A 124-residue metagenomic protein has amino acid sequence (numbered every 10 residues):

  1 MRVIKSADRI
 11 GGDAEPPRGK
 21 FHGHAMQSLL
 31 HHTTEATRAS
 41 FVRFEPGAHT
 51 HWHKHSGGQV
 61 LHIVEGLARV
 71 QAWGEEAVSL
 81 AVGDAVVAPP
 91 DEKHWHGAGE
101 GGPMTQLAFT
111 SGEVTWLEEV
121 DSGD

Functional and structural regions predicted by a protein language model:
M1-T37, W116-D124: A short, N-terminal "cap"/entry segment at the start of jelly-roll beta-barrel domains of the cupin/DSBH fold
H24, R38-H55, P90: Conserved short histidine dyad/triad with adjacent acidic residue
T34-T37, F44-A48, L67-R69, G112-T115: Short, charged/polar surface micro-motifs in flexible loops or helix N-caps
A39-R43, V60, A85-V87, A108: Conserved hydrophobic/aromatic beta-strand scaffold that supports enzyme active sites
H49, K54-V82, E92: A short beta-strand-loop-beta hairpin characteristic of the jelly-roll/cupin
R69, A77, A81-V82, P90-T115: Ligand-binding loop in jelly-roll beta-barrel domains
D84-V87, S122-D124: A short, sequence-level motif marking secondary-structure junctions
